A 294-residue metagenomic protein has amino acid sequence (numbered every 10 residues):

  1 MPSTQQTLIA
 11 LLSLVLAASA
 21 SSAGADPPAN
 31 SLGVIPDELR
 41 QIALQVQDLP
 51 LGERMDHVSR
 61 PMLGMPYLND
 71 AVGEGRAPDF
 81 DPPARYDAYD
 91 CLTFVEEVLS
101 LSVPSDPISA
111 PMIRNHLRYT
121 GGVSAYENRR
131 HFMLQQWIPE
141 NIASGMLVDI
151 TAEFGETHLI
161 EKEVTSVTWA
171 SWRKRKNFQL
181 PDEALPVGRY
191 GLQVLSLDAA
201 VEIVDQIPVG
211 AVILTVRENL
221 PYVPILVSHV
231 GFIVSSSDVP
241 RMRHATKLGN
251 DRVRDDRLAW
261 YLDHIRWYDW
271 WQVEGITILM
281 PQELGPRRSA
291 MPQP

Functional and structural regions predicted by a protein language model:
M1-I9: Bacterial N-terminal signal peptides that target proteins for export
I9-S19: Bacterial N-terminal signal peptides
A20-A25: Boundary at the C-terminal end of the N-terminal hydrophobic targeting segment
L32, D48-D56, D81-L92, P104-P107 (+2 more regions): Solvent-exposed, acidic/flexible segments
I42-A43, L51-Y67, G73: Sequence/structural signature of beta-propeller domains
D70-Q193, Q206-P208, T215, S237-D238 (+1 more regions): Acidic/His-rich structured neighborhood in mature extracellular/periplasmic domains
L192-I203, N219-L220: Short alpha-helix capping/helix-loop boundary micro-motifs
I213-P286, A290-P294: C-terminal soluble interaction/assembly domains
